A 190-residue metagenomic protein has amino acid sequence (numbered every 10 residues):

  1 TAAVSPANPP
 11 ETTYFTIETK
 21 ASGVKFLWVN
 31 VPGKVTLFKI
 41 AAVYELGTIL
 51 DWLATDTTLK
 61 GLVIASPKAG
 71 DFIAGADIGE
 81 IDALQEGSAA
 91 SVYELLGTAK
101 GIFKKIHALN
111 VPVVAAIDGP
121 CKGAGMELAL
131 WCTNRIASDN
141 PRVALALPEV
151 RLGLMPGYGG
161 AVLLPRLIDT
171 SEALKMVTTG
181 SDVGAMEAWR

Functional and structural regions predicted by a protein language model:
T1-A69, A90, G97, G101-K104: Conserved CoA-thioester-binding segment of acyl-CoA-metabolizing enzymes
L27, I64, D77, L128-A129 (+1 more regions): Hydrophobic/aromatic residues within transmembrane alpha-helices of multi-pass small-molecule transporters
V31-G33, A65-F72, T133-L145: Short, charged helix-to-loop "capping" segments that act as catalytic/coupling loops
T36, D82-Q85, R166: Helix-turn-helix-type domain boundary/helix-start signal
L37, I73, A124: Residues that form or flank phosphate/diphosphate-binding pockets in enzymes that use nucleotide phosphates
A41-A42, A76-E80, L128-W131, A161: Short, glycine/charged-enriched secondary-structure capping and boundary segments
S66-I102, C121, R151-G153: Glycine- (often His-adjacent) and acidic-residue-rich active-site loop that binds/positions the CoA thioester
K105-R190: Crotonase-fold acyl-CoA enzyme core
